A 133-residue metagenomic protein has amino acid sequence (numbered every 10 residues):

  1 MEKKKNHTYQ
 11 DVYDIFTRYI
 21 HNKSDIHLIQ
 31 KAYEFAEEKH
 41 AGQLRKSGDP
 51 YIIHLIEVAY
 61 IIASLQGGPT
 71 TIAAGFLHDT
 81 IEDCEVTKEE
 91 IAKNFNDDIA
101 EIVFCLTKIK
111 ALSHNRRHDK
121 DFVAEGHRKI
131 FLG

Functional and structural regions predicted by a protein language model:
M1-G133: Active-site helical microenvironments for divalent-metal-assisted chemistry
